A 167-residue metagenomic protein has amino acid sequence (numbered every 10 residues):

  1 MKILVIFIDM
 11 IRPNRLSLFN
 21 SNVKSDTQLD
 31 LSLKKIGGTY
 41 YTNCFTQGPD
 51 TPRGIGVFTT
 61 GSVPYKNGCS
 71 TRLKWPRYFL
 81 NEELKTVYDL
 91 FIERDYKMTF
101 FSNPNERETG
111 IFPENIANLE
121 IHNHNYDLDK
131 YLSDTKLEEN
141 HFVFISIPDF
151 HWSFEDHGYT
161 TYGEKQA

Functional and structural regions predicted by a protein language model:
K2-V5, M10-G158: Active-site-proximal alpha/beta segments of enzymes that process anionic O-linked groups
Y159-A167: A solvent-exposed, charged loop/short amphipathic helix patch at secondary-structure junctions
